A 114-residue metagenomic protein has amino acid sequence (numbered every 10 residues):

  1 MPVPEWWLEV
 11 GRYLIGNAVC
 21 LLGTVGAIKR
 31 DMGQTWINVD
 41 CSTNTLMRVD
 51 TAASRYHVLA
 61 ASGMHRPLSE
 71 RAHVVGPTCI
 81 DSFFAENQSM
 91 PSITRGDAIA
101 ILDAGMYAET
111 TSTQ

Functional and structural regions predicted by a protein language model:
V3-Q114: Charged (often Lys/Glu-rich) extended helix/loop segments that serve as interaction or gating elements
